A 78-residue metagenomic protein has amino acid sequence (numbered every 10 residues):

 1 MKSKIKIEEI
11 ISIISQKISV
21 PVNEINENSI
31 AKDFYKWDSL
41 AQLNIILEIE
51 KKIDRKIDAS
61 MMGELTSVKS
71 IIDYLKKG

Functional and structural regions predicted by a protein language model:
M1-N23, K76-G78: Thiotemplate assembly-line natural product biosynthesis machinery
E8, L40-L43: Short alpha-helical elements of helix-turn-helix
N26-D38, A59-V68: Glycine-rich loop motifs involved in handling phospho/adenylate chemistry
L43-E64: Phosphopantetheinylated carrier protein domains
V68-K76: Short, cationic-aromatic polyanion-contact patches
